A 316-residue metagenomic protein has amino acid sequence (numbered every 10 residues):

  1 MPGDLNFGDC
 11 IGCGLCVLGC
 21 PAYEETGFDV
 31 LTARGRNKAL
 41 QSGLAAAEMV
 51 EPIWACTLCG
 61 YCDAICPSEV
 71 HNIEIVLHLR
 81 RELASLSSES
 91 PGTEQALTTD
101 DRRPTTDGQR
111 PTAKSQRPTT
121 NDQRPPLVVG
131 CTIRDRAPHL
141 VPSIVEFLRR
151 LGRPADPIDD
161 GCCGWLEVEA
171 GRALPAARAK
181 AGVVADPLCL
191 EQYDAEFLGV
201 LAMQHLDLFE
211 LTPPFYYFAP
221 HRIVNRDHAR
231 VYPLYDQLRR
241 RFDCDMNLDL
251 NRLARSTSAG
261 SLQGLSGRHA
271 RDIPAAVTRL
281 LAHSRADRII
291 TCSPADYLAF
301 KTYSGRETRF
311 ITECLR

Functional and structural regions predicted by a protein language model:
M1-F7, I65, N72-R316: Iron-sulfur cluster-binding electron-transfer modules in prokaryotic oxidoreductases
M1-G43, T99, T119: Long terminal accessory regions outside catalytic cores
G3-Y23, E48-V70, D135: Cysteine-centered iron-sulfur cluster-binding motifs in ferredoxin-type domains/subunits of redox enzymes
I11, T32-L40, I53, T57 (+2 more regions): Long, contiguous hydrophobic alpha-helical segments, chiefly transmembrane helices and signal peptides
C13, V17, G43, M49-P52 (+6 more regions): Residue-level signal for well-ordered alpha-helical segments
L15, P21, E25, S42-A45 (+4 more regions): Generic secondary-structure signature for well-ordered alpha-helical cores
A22-V50, E69-E94: Non-heme iron-sulfur electron-transfer modules
